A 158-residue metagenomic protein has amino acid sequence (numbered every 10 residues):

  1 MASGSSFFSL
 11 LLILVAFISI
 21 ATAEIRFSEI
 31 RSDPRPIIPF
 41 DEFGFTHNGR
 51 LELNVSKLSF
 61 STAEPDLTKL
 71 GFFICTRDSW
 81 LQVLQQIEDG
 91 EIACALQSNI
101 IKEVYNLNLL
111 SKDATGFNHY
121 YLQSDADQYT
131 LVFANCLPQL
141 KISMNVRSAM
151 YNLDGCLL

Functional and structural regions predicted by a protein language model:
A2-L158: Acidic, Ser/Thr/Pro
